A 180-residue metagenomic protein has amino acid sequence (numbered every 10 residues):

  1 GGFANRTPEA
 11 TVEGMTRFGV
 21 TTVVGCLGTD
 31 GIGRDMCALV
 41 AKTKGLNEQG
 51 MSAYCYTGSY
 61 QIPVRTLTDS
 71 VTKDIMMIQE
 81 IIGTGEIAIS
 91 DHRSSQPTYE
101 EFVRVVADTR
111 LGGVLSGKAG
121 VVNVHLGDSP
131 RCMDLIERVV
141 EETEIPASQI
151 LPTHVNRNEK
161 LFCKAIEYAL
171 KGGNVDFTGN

Functional and structural regions predicted by a protein language model:
G1, V23-G25, A53-T57, E80-I89 (+3 more regions): Hydrophobic faces of well-ordered beta-strands that scaffold small-molecule active sites in alpha/beta enzyme cores
G2-C55, L67-Q79, Y99-G112: Alpha-helical scaffold segments that flank or form the walls of functional sites
G28-T29, G58-Y60, N180: Short, ordered loop/turn segments at secondary-structure junctions
I32, Q61-P63, E159: Short gly/pro/ser/thr-enriched loop/turn and capping motifs at secondary-structure boundaries
G58-T66, M76, E86-R93: Internal, well-ordered alpha/beta segment that forms a basic, Gly-enriched binding/recognition surface
R65-V71, E159-C163: Glycine-rich, charged/polar anion/phosphate-binding loops that engage phosphate groups from diverse ligands
S94, A107-N180: Active-site core of metal-dependent hydrolases
